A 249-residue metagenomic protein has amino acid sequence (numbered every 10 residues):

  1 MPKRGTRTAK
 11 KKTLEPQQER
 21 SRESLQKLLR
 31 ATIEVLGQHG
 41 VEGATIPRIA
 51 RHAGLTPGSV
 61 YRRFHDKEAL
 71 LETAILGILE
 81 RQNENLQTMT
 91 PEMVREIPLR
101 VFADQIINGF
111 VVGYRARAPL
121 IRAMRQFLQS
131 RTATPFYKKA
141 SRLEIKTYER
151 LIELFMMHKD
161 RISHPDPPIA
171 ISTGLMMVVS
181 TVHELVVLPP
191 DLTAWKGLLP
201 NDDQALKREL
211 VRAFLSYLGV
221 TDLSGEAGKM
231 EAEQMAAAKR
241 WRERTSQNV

Functional and structural regions predicted by a protein language model:
M1-K12, I145, E149-M157, R161 (+1 more regions): C-terminal peripheral helix-coil segments that are non-catalytic and often amphipathic
A9-P16, E34, G43-T45, K67 (+2 more regions): Short glycine/proline-centered loop/turn elements that form peptide/ligand docking sites
S21-T32, I49, L70, A74-N85: Generic hydrophobic, amphipathic alpha-helix propensity
S24, V41, P57, Q82 (+1 more regions): Membrane-embedded alpha-helical bundles of multi-pass transporters/translocases, especially carrier/permease families
K27, V35-A69, T73: Helix-turn-helix
A31-V35, G113, M177: Short amphipathic alpha-helical elements of helix-turn-helix/winged-helix folds
A69, T73, Q87-R117, I171-L175 (+1 more regions): Hydrophobic alpha-helical connector segments
N83-Q87, V112-Q126, T132-R161, I169 (+3 more regions): Amphipathic alpha-helical packing segments from all-alpha helical-bundle domains
